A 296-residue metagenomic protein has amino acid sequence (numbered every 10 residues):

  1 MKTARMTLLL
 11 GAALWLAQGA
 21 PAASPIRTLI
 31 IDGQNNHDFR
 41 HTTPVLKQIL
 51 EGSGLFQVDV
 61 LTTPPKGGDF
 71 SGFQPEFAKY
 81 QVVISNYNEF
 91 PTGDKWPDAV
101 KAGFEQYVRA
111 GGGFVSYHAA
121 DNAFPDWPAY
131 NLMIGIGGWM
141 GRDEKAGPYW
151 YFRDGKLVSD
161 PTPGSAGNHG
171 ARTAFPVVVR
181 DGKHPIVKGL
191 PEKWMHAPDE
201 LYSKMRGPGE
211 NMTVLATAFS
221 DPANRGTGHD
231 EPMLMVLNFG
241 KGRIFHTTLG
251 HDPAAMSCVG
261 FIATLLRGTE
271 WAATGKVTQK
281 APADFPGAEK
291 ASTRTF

Functional and structural regions predicted by a protein language model:
M1-M6: Positively charged n-region of N-terminal signal peptides that target proteins for export
T7-A17: Bacterial N-terminal signal peptides
Q18-A22: Sec/Tat signal peptide C-region and signal peptidase I cleavage site
A23-F124: Helical hinge/lid and interdomain linker segments adjacent to catalytic or ligand-binding clefts that mediate domain
A23-I26, H41-T42, G52, P75 (+3 more regions): Extracellular ligand-binding/catalytic regions of CAZymes and related secreted enzymes and adhesion modules
E51, Q57, Y151-G240: Catalytic beta-strand/loop cores that center a nucleophilic Ser/Cys/Thr and support acyl-enzyme chemistry
E89-P185: A glycine-rich, often tryptophan-bearing local segment used as a flexible ligand/cofactor-contacting loop or short
